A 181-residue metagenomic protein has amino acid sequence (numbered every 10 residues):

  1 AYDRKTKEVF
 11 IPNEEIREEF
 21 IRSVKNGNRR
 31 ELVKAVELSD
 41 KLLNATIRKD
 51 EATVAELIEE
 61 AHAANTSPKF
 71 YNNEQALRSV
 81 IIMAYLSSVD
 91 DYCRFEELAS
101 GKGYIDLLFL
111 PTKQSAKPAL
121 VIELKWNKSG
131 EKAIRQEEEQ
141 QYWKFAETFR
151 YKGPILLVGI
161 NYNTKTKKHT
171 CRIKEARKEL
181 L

Functional and structural regions predicted by a protein language model:
A1-R135, E139-Q141, K167-L181: Extended alpha-helical interface modules used as scaffolds for assembling large macromolecular complexes
Y92, G153-I155: A structural micro-motif
L120-I122, L156-I160: Hydrophobic/aromatic beta-strand patches that form the interior of the parallel beta-sheet core in alpha/beta enzyme
W143-K152: Arginine/glycine-rich "motif VI" loop of SF2 helicases in the C-terminal RecA-like domain
I160-K168: Short, conserved secondary-structure transition motifs
